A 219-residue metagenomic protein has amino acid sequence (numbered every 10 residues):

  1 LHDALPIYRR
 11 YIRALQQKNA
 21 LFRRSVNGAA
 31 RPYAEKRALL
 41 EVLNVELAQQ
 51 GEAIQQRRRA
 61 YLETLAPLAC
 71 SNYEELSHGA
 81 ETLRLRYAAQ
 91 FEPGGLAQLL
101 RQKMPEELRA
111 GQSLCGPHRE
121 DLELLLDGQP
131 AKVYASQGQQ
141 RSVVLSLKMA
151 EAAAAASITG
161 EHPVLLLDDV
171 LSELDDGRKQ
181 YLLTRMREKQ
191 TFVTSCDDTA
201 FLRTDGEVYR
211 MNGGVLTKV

Functional and structural regions predicted by a protein language model:
H2-L5: Short, small-residue-biased leader/transition segments that mark boundaries at the very start of proteins
I7, Y11-F22: Non-transmembrane amphipathic alpha-helical segments
R13, E188-T191: Residue-level marker of structural boundaries
F22-A30: Secondary-structure edge/capping motif, primarily at the C-terminal ends of alpha-helices and the immediately following
R31-V164, E173-G177, Y181-T184, Q190 (+2 more regions): Conserved NTPase motor "head" modules and their coupling/switch loops across ABC/AAA+ ATPases, GTPases, and GHKL ATPases
D168-V170: Walker B catalytic acidic pair
Y209: Conserved catalytic/dimer-interface elements of ABC ATPase nucleotide-binding domains
